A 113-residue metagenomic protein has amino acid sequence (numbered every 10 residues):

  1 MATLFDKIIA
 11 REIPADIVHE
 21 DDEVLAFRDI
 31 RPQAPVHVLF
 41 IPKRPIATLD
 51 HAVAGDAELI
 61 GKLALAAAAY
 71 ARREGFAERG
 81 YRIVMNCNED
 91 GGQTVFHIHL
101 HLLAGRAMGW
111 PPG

Functional and structural regions predicted by a protein language model:
M1-G113: HIT superfamily nucleotide-processing domains
